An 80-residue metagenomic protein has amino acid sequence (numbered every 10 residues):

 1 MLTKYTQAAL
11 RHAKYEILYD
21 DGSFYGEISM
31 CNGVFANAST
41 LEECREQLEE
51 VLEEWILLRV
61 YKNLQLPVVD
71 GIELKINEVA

Functional and structural regions predicted by a protein language model:
M1-K14, E46-A80: Short, charged, surface-exposed hinge/linker loops at domain edges that act as mobile lids or interdomain connectors
R11, F24, V34-A36: Structural detector for hydrophobic anchor residues on beta-strands
E16-S29: Short aromatic-glycine-(Arg/Gly/Cys) micro-motifs in beta-strand/loop hairpins
D21-G22, A38, G71, E78: Short linear motifs in intrinsically disordered/low-complexity regions
S29-M30, Y61: Residue-level signal for pocket-adjacent positions within structured domains
N32-E43: A short, exposed loop/beta-hairpin motif centered on an aromatic-Gly-Thr core
